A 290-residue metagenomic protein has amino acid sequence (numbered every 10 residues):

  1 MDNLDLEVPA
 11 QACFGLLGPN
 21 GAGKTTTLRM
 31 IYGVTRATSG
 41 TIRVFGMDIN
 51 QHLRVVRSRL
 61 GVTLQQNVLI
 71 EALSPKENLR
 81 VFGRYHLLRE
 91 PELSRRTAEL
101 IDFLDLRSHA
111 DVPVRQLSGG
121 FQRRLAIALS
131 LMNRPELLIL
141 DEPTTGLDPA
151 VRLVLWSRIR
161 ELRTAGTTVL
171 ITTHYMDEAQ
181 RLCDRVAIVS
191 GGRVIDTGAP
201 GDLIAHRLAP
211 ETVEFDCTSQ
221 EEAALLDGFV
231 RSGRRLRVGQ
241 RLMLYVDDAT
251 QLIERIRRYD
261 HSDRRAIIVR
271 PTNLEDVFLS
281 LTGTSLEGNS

Functional and structural regions predicted by a protein language model:
M1-S190, D196: ABC transporter nucleotide-binding domains
A10, S108, C217-S219, D248 (+1 more regions): Non-catalytic surface loops within mature trypsin-like serine protease
S58, S130, R181, A205-H206 (+3 more regions): Solvent-exposed polar/charged
G61, N78, L87, A126 (+4 more regions): A generic structural signal for secondary-structure junctions that act as hinges or helix/strand caps at the edges
P75, P200, P271-L274: Structural motif detector for alpha-helix initiation sites
R80, D177, G201-D202, E254 (+1 more regions): Active-site phosphate/pyrophosphate- and oxyanion-stabilizing loops and adjacent acidic/basic residues in soluble
W156-D247, I268: ABC transporter nucleotide-binding domain
D248-S290: C-terminal coupling/interaction segments
